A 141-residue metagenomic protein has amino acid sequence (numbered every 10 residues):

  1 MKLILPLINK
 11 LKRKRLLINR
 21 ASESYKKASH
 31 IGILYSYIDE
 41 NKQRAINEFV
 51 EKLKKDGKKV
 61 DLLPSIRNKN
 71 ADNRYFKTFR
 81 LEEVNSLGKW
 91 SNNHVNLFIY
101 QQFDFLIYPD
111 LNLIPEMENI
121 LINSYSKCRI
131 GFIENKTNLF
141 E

Functional and structural regions predicted by a protein language model:
M1-H30: Short N-terminal or domain-adjacent regulatory/targeting segments
K12-L17, F79-L97: Glycine-rich, highly charged phosphate/nucleotide-binding loops
E40-K58, L62: Histidine-anchored nucleotide/phosphate-binding helix
K59-R67, F132: Short internal beta-strands
N73-V84, E141: Active-site regions of enzymes building and remodeling cell-envelope glycoconjugates
Y100-Q102, Y125: Alpha-helix C-terminal capping/helix-to-coil transition sites in glycosyltransferase folds
D104-I107: Structural motif
L113-E141: Conserved nucleotide-diphosphate donor binding/catalytic pocket of glycan-assembly enzymes
